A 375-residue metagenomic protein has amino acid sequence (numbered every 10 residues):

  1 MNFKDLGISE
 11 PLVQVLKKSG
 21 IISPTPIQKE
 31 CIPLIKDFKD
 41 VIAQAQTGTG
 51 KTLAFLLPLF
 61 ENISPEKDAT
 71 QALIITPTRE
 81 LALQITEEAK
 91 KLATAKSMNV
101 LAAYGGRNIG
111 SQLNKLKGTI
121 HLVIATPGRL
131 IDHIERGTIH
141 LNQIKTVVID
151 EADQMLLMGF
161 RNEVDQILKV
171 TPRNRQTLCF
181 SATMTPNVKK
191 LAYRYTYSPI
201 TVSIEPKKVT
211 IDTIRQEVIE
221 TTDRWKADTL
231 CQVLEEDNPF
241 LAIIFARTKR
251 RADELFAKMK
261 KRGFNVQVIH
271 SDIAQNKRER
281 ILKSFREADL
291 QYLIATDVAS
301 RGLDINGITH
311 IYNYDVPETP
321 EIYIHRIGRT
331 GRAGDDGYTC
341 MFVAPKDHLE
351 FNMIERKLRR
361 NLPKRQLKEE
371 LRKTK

Functional and structural regions predicted by a protein language model:
N2-K375: Conserved helicase RecA-like core
